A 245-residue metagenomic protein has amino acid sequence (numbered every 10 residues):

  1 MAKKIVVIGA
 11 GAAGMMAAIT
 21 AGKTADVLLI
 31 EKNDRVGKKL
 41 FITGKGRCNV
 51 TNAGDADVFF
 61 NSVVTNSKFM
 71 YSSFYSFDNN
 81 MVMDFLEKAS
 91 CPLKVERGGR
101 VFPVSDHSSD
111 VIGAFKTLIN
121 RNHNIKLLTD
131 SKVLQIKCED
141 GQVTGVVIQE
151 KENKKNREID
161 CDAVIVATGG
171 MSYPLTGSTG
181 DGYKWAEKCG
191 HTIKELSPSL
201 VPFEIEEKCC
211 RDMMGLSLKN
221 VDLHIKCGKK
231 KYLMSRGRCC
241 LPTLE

Functional and structural regions predicted by a protein language model:
K3-L29: N-terminal Rossmann-like FAD-binding beta1-loop-alpha1 element of flavoenzymes
V7, G11-A12, R35, G170-S172: Residue-level detector of alpha-helix initiation sites
I8, I42, V166-A167: Redox-cofactor binding/interface segments in oxidoreductases and associated redox assembly factors
G22-K45: Glycine-rich FAD pyrophosphate-binding loop
I42, V50-N52, I148-Q149, E187: Short beta-strand-to-turn element immediately C-terminal to the catalytic PLP-Schiff-base lysine in fold type I
R47-V95: Glycine-rich active-site loop/strand segments that organize a redox cofactor
T65-S73, E87-K116, C161-A163, A167-L175: Helix-loop-beta segment of a Rossmann-like dinucleotide-binding subdomain
D110, T117-L244: Predominantly flavin-linked oxidoreductase catalytic cores and closely associated redox partners
